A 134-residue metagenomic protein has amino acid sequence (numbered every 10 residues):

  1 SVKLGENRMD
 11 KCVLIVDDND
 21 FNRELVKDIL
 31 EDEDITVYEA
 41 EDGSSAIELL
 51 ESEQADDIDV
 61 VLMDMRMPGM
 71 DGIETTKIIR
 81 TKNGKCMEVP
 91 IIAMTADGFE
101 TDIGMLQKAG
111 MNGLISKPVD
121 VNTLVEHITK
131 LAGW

Functional and structural regions predicted by a protein language model:
S1-W134: C-terminal compact regulatory domains
